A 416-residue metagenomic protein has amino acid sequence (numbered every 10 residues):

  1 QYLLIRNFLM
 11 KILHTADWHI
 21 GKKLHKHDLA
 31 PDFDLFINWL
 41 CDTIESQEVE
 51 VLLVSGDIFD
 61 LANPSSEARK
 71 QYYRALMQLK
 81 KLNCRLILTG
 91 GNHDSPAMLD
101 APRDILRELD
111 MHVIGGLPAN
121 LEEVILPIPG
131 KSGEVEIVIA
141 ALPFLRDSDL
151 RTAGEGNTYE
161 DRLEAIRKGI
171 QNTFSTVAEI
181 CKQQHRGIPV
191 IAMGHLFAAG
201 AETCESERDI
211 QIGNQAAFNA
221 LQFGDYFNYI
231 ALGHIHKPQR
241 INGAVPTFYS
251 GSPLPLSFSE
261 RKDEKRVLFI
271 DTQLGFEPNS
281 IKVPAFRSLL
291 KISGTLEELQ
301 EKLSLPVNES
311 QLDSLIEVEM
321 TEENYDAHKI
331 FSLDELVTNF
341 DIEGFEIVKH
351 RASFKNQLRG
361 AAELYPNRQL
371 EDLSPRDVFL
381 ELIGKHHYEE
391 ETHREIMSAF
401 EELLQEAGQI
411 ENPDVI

Functional and structural regions predicted by a protein language model:
L3-M77, K81, H393, E402 (+3 more regions): N-terminal active-site segment of His-dependent metallophosphoesterases
T15-A16, L52-D57, R85-N92, H112-L117 (+3 more regions): Active-site neighborhood of phospho(di)ester-bond hydrolases with catalytic His/Asp-centered motifs
D17, I37, D57, Y72 (+7 more regions): Divalent metal-coordination and catalytic microenvironments
H19-G21, V49-E67, C84-A97, A198-N214: Active-site neighborhood of divalent metal-dependent phosphoester/pyrophosphate hydrolases
K23-H25, I58-A75, G90-G115, Q239-G243: Metal-dependent catalytic neighborhoods of phosphoester/phosphodiester hydrolases
V51, T272-I416: Accessory, non-catalytic peripheral segments of nucleic-acid enzymes
I105, L109-G213, Q273: Conserved catalytic scaffold of divalent metal-dependent phosphoesterases
R107-E108, A198-L274: Conserved beta-sheet core of the metallophosphoesterase superfamily
